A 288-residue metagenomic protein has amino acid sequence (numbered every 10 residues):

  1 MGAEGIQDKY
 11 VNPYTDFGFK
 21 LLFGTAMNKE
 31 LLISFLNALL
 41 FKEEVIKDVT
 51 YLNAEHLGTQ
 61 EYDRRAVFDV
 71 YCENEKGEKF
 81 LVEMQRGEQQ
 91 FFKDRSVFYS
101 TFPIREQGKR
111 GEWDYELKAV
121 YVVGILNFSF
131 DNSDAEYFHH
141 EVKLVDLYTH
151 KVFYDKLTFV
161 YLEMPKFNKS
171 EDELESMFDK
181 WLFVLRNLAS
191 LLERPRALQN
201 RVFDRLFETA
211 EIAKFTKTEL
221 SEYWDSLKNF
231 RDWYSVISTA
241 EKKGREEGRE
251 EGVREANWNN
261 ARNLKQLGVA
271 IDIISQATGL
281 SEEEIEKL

Functional and structural regions predicted by a protein language model:
M1-L288: Elongated, amphipathic alpha-helical interaction scaffolds
